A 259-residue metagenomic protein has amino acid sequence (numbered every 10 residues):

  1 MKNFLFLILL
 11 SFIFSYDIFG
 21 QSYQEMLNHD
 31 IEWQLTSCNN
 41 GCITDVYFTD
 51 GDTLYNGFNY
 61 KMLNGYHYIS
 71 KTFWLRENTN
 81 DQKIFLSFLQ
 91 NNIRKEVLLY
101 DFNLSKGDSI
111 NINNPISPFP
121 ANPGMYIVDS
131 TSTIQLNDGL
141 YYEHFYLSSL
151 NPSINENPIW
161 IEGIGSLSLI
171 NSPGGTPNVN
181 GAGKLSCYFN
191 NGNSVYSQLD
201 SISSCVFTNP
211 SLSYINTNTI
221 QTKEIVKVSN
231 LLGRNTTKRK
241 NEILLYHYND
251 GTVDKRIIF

Functional and structural regions predicted by a protein language model:
M1-E25, Y214-I215: Bacterial Sec-dependent N-terminal signal peptides
Q21-S211: Conserved functional acidic sites
Y47, I154, Q221-K223, K240-N241: Short, small/polar residue-rich loop motifs at catalytic or cofactor-binding pockets
Q198-N235: Residue-level detector of functionally pivotal "anchor" positions at catalytic/ligand-binding pockets or at interdomain
R234-I243: Short, highly charge-biased, low-complexity peptide segments
I243-F259: C-terminal tail/sorting-segment detector
